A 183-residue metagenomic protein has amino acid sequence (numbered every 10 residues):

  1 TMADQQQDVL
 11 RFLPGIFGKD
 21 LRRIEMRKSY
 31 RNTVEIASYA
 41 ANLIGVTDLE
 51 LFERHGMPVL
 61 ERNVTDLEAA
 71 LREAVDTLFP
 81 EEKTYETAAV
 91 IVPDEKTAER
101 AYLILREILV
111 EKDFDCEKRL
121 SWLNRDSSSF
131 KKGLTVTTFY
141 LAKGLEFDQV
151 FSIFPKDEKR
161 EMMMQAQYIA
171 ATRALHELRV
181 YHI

Functional and structural regions predicted by a protein language model:
T1-I183: Conserved helicase motor core of SF1/SF2 NTP-dependent helicases
